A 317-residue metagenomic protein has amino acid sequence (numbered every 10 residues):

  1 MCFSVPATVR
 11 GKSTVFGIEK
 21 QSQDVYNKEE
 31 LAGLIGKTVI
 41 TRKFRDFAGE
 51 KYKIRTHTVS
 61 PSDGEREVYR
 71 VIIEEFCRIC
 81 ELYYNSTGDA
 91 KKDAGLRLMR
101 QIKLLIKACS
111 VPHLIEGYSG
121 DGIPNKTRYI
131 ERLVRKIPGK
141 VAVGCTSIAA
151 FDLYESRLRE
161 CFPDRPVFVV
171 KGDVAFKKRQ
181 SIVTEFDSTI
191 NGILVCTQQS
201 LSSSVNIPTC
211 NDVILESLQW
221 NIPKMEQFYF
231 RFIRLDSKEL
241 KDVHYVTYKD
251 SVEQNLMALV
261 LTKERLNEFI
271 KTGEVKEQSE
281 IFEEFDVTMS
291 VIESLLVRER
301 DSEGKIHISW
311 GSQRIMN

Functional and structural regions predicted by a protein language model:
M1-Y118, P124-G139, V243, A258-L261: Inter-lobe coupling linker of SF2 helicases/translocases
S4, I40, G64-R66, E74 (+8 more regions): Short, solvent-exposed loop/turn segments at secondary-structure junctions
Y52-I54, D164-R165, P208-D212, S237-V243: Short glycine-/polar-rich loops that comprise or flank the Walker A/P-loop and associated switch/sensor motifs
E131, R135, Q180-T184, S202-S204: Short hydrophobic/charged patches on amphipathic alpha-helices used for structural packing and interfaces
K140-S147: Conserved RecA-like ASCE P-loop NTPase motor core of nucleic-acid helicases/translocases
G144, D164-Q198: Conserved helicase ATPase core of P-loop NTP-dependent helicases/translocases
F151-E155, R179-Q180, L194-S217, N221-E239: SF2 helicase motor core recognition
W220-E226, I233-I315: A conserved SF2-helicase RecA2
